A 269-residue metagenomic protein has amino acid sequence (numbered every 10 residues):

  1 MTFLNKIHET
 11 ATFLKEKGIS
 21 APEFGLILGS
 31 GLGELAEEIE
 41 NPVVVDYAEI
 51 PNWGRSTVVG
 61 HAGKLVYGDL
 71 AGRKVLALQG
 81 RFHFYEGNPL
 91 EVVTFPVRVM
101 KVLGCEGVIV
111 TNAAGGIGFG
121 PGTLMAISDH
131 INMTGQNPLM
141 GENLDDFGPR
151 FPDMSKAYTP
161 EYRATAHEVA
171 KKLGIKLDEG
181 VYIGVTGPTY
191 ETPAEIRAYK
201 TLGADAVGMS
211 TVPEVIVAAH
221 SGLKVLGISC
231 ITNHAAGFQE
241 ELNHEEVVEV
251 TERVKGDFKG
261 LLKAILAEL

Functional and structural regions predicted by a protein language model:
M1-M154: Metabolite-binding pocket within alpha/beta catalytic cores that recognizes anionic/polar moieties
F13, K17, E161, T165-K176 (+1 more regions): Generic non-transmembrane alpha-helical segments
M100-G104, K200, A219: Non-catalytic positions within long, well-ordered alpha-helices that form the structural scaffold/packing of enzyme
E106, D205, K224: Short acidic/polar active-site loop segments enriched in Thr and Asp
R163, V169-D205: Active-site/ligand-binding-proximal alpha/beta "capping" segment
M209-E246: Zn-dependent metallopeptidase/amidohydrolase metal-coordination segment
A236-L269: His/Asp/Glu-rich mid-to-C-terminal helical/loop segments that flank catalytic regions of hydrolases
